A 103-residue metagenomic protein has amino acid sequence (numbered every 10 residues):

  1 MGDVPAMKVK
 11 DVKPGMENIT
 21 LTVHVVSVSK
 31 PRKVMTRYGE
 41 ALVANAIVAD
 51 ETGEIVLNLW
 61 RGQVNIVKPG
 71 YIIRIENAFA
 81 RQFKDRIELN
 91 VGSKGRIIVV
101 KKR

Functional and structural regions predicted by a protein language model:
M1-P14, I19-V26, K33, E88-R103: Extended, charge-rich, solvent-exposed interface segments
L21, A44-A46, I75-E76: Hydrophobic residues positioned within well-ordered beta-strands of beta-sheet architectures
H24, E51, W60: Acidic/polar N-terminal loop/beta-strand segments that form early-domain functional surfaces
S29-Y38, I55-V56, G62-R103: OB-fold single-stranded nucleic acid-binding module
G39-V43: Short, flexible loop/turn motifs enriched in small residues
A44-V56: Short, basic/aromatic beta-hairpin or loop at an interaction surface
